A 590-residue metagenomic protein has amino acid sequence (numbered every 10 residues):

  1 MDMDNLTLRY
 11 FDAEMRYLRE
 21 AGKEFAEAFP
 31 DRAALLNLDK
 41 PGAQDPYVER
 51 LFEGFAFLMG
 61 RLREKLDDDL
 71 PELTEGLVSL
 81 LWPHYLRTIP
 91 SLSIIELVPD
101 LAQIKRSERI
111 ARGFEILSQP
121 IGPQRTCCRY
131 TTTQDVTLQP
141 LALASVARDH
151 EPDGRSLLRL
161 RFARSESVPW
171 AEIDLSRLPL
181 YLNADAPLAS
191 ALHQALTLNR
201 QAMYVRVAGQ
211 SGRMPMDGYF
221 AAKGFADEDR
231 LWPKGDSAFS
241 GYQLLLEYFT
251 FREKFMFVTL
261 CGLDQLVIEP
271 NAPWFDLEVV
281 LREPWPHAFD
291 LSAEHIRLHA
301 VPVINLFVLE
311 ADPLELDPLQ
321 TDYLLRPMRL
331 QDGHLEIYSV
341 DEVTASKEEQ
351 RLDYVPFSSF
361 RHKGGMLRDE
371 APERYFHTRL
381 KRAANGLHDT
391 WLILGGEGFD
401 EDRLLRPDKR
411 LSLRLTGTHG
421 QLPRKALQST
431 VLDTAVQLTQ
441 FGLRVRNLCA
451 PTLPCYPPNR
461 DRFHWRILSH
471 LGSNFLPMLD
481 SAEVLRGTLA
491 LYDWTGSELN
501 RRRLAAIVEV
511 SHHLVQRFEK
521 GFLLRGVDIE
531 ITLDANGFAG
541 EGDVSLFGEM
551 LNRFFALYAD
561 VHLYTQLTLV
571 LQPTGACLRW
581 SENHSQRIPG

Functional and structural regions predicted by a protein language model:
M1, R9-Y10, Y17, L58-K65 (+8 more regions): Short linear motifs embedded in intrinsically disordered, proline/glycine-rich low-complexity segments
M1-R32, L36, E228-I268, W274-D276 (+1 more regions): Mixed-charge (acidic/basic) macromolecular-recognition segments
M1-S211, D217: Extended assembly-interface regions of large multimeric machines
D31, K347-G590: C-terminal domain/tail detector
L58-L66, H84, S145-R155, R161-D174 (+3 more regions): Extracellular ectodomain segments of secreted/surface proteins
I89-S93, G154-L158, D174-S176, N199 (+3 more regions): Residues at beta-strand starts and edge strands
L117, A272-R282, K409-G417: Short, aromatic- and glycine-rich surface loops/edge beta-strands on solvent-exposed regions
R161, S167-A371: Short, low-complexity Pro/Thr/Gly
